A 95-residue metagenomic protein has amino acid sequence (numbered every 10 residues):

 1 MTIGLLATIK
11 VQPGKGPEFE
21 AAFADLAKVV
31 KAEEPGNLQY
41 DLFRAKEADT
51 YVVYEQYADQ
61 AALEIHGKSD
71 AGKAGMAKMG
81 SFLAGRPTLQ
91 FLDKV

Functional and structural regions predicted by a protein language model:
M1-I3, E34, D49, L83: Residue-level preference for beta-strand/loop junctions
I3-E33: N-terminal first-folded block
I3-K10, Q39-G67: Short, well-ordered beta-strand segments in beta-rich or mixed alpha/beta enzyme and ligand-binding folds
D25-L38, Q56-Q90: An amphipathic, aromatic/His-enriched active-site/gating alpha helix that lines ligand/cofactor pockets
F91-V95: Short hydrophobic/aromatic patches at helix-to-coil boundaries
